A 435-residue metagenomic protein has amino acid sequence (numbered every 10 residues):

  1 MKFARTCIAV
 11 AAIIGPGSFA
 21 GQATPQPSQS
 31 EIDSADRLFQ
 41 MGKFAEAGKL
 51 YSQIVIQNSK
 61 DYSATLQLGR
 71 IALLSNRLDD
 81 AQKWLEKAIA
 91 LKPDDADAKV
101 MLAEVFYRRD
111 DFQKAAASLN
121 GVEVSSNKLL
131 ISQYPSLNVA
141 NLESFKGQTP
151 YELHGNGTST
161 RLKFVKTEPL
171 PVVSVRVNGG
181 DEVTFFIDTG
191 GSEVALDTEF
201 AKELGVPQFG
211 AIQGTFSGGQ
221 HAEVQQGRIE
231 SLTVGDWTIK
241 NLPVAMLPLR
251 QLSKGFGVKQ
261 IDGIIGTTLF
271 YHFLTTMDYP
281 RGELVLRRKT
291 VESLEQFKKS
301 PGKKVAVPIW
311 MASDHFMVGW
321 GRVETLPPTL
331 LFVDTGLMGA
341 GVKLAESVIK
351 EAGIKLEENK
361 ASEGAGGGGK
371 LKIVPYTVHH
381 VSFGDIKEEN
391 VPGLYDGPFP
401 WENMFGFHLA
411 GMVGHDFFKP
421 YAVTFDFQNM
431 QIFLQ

Functional and structural regions predicted by a protein language model:
M1-I8: Bacterial N-terminal signal peptides that target proteins for export
A9-A12, M41: Enrichment for repetitive, rod-forming helical segments
A11-A20: Hydrophobic h-region of N-terminal signal peptides that target proteins for export in Gram-negative bacteria
A20-Q435: Pepsin/retropepsin-fold aspartyl endopeptidases
